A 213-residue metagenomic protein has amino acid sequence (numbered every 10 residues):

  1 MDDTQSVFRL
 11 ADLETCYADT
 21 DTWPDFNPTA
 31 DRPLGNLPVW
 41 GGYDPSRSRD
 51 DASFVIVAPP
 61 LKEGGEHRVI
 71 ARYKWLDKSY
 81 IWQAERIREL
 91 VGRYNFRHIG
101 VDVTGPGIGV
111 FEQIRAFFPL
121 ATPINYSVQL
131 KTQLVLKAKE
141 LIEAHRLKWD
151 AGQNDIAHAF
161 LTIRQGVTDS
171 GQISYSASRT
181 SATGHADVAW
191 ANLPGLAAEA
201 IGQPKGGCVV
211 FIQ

Functional and structural regions predicted by a protein language model:
M1-Y43: ATPase catalytic-site recognition across NTP-hydrolyzing enzymes
Y17, P45-R49, G105: Short, flexible loop/turn elements at secondary-structure junctions
P24-D31, W40-P45, R86-L90, V110 (+1 more regions): Generic recognition of flexible, low-complexity loop/linker segments
P33-P60: Gly/Thr-rich phosphate-binding beta-strand-loop-beta motif of the actin/hexokinase/Hsp70
D50, L76-Q83, G184-W190: Phosphate/oxyanion-binding active-site loops and adjacent basic polyanion-contact surfaces
A52-F54, V69, Y175-A177: Hydrophobic beta-strand positions in blades of beta-propellers and related beta-sheet-rich domains
K62-S170: Mg2+-dependent endonuclease catalytic cores in nucleic-acid-processing enzymes, primarily RNase H-like
I163-Q213: Charge-patterned, long linear interaction tracts outside catalytic cores
